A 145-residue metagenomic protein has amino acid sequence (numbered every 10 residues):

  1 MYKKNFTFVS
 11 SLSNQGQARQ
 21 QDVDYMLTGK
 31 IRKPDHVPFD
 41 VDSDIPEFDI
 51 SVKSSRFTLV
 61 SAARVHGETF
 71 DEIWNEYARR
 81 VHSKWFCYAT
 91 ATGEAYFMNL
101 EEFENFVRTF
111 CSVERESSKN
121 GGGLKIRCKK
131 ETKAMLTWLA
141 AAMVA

Functional and structural regions predicted by a protein language model:
M1-A145: Nucleic-acid endonuclease domains
